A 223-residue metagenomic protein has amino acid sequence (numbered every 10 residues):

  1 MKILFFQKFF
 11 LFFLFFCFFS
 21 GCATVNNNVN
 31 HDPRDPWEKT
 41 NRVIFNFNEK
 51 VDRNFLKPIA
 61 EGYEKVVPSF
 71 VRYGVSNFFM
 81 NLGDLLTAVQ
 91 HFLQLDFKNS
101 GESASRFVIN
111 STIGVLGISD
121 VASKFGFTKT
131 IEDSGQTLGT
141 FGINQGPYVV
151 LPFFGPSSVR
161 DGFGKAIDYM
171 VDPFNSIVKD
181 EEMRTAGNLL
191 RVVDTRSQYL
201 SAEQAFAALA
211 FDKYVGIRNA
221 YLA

Functional and structural regions predicted by a protein language model:
M1-F10: Bacterial N-terminal signal peptides that target proteins for export
F16-K39: Bacterial Sec signal peptide processing site at the extreme N-terminus
T24, N28-V29, F141-A223: A structured, mid-to-C-terminal "fold-capping" secondary-structure block
P36-S69, Y73: Post-signal-peptide N-terminal segment of Sec-exported extracytoplasmic proteins
L56, A60, E64, F79 (+2 more regions): Amphipathic, well-packed alpha-helical segments that form the structural scaffold of globular domains
N81-V159: Mid-length scaffold segments of soluble, non-membrane domains
